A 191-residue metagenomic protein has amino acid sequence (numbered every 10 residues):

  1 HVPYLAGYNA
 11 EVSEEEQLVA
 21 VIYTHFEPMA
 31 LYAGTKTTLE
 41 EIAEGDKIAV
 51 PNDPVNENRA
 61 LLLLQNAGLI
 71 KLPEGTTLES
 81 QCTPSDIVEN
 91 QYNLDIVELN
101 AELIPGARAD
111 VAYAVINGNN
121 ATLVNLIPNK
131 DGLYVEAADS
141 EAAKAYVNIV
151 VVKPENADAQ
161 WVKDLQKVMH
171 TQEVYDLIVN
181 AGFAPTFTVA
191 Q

Functional and structural regions predicted by a protein language model:
H1-E14, T122-L126: Pocket-flanking alpha-helical
E14-I70: A conserved helix-loop-strand patch within extracytoplasmic ligand-binding domains of the periplasmic binding
Q17-H25, V97, Y113, L123-A142: Short beta-strand->loop
P28-L39, Y146-A159: A bilobed periplasmic-binding-protein/Venus flytrap-type ligand-binding module shared by bacterial periplasmic
E44-D46, A157-V168: Short amphipathic alpha-helical coupling segments at ligand-binding clamshell hinges and other catalytic/signaling
E44-G45, L69-E98: A local structural motif
P51-E79, K163-Q191: Ligand-binding clefts/hinges and TM-proximal coupling segments of bilobed small-molecule sensing domains
L62-L63, P84-N120: Short helices/loops that flank or line small-molecule/ion binding pockets
